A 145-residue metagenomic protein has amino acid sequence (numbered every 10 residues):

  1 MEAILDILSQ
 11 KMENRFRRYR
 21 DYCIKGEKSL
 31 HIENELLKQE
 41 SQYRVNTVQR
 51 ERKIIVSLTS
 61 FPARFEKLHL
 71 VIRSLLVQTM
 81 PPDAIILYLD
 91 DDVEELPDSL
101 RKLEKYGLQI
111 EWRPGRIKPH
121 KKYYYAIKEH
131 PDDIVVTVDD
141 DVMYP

Functional and structural regions predicted by a protein language model:
M1-N46: Membrane-proximal basic amphipathic "stem/tether" segments
R52-S57, A84: Cell-envelope/extracellular polymer assembly enzymes that use nucleotide-activated donors
I55-A63, Q78: A conserved hydrophobic helix/loop-capping motif in glycosyltransferases and polysaccharide synthases
F61-F65, D92-V93, V142-Y144: Short acidic, S/G/P-rich loop/turn micro-motifs used as interaction or catalytic elements
L68: Aromatic/hydrophobic pocket-lining residues that form the small-molecule binding cavity in soluble enzyme cores
V71-D83, D91: Short, acidic, metal-binding catalytic loop of nucleotide-sugar glycosyltransferases
Y88-D133: Active-site-proximal specificity loops/subdomain of glycosyltransferases
D132-V142: Short beta-strand-to-loop acidic/aromatic patch adjacent to the donor-nucleotide binding site
